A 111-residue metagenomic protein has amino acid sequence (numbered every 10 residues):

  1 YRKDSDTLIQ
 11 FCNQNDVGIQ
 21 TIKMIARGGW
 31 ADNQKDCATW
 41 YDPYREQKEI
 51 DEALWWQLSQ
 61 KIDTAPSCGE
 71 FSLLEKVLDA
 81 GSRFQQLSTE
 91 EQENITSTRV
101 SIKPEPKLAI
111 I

Functional and structural regions predicted by a protein language model:
Y1-I111: Beta/alpha (TIM)-barrel catalytic core signal, keyed to glycine-rich beta->alpha loops juxtaposed to Asp/Glu that bind
